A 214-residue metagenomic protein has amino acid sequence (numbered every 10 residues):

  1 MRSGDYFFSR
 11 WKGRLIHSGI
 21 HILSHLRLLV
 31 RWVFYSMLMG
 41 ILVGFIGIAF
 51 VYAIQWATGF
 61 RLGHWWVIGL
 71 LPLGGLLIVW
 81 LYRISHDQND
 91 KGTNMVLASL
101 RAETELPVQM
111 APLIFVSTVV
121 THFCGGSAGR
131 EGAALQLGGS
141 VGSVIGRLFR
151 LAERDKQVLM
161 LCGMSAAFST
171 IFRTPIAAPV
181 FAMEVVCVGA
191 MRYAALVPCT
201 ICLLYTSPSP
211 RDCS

Functional and structural regions predicted by a protein language model:
M1-H25: Short, Lys/Arg-rich, polar N-terminal cytosolic tail immediately upstream of the first transmembrane signal-anchor
L28, W32, S36, H64-L71 (+5 more regions): Residue-level signature of transmembrane alpha-helical entry/exit and packing/kink sites in multi-pass membrane
S36-F45, L70-R83, C202-S207: Hydrophobic core segments of alpha-helical transmembrane domains in multi-pass membrane transport and ion-translocation
V51-F60: Membrane-interface helix termini and inter-helical loops of multi-pass transporters
G59-S127, A134-L151: Helix-loop-helix hairpins and the membrane-proximal interhelical loops of multi-pass alpha-helical transport proteins
S127-S169, V180-E184, G189-A190: Hydrophobic transmembrane alpha-helices that form the pore/transport pathway of multi-pass ion and small-solute
P208-S214: Single conserved hydrophobic/aromatic residue that forms the stacking wall/gate of nucleotide- or nucleobase-binding
